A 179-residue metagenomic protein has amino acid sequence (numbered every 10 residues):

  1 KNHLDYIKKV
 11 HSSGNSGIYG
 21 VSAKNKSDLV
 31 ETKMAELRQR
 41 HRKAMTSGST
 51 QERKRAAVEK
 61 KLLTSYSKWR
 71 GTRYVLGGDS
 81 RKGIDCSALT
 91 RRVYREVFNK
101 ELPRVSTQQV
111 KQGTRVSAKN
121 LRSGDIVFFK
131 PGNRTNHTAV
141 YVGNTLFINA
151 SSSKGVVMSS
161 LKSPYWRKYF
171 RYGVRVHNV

Functional and structural regions predicted by a protein language model:
K1-S16, V142-V179: Aromatic- and glycine-rich peptidoglycan recognition patches
K1-T72, V176-V179: Intrinsically disordered, low-complexity, Pro/Ser/Thr/Asn/Gly/Ala-rich spacer/linker segments adjacent to signal
K60, T64-K68, A88-E96, R122 (+1 more regions): Solvent-exposed, polar/charged alpha-helical surfaces in well-ordered, non-transmembrane soluble domains, broadly
T72-S123: Catalytic cysteine-centered active-site loop
G124-D125, T145: Structural motif
T138-A139: A conserved glycine-rich beta-strand in the N-terminal activation segment of trypsin-fold
